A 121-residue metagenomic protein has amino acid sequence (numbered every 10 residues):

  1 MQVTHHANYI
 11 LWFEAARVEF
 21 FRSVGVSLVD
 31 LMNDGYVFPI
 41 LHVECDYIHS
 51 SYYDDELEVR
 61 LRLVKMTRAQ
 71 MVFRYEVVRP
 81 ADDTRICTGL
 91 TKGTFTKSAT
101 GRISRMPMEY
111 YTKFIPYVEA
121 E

Functional and structural regions predicted by a protein language model:
M1-I40, S98-E121: Hot-dog-fold acyl-thioester-processing enzymes
H5-H6, H42, H49, D83: Histidine (H) residue identity feature
A7-N8, E44, V72, V77: Compositionally biased, intrinsically disordered low-complexity segments enriched in polar/proline residues
F20-M71: Hydrophobic beta-strand-centered segment that forms part of the acyl-chain substrate-binding groove
Y52-Y53, L63-E121: HotDog/MaoC-like acyl-thioester-processing domains
